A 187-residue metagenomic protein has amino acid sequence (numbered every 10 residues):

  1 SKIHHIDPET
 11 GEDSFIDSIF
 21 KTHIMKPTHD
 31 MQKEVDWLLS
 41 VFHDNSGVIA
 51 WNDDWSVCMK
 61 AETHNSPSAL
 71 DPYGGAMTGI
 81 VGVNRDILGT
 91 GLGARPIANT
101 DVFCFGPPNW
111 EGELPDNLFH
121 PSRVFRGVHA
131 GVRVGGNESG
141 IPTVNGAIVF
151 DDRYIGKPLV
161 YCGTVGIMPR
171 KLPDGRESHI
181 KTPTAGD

Functional and structural regions predicted by a protein language model:
S1-D187: Long, structured ligand/cofactor-binding scaffold of large enzymes
